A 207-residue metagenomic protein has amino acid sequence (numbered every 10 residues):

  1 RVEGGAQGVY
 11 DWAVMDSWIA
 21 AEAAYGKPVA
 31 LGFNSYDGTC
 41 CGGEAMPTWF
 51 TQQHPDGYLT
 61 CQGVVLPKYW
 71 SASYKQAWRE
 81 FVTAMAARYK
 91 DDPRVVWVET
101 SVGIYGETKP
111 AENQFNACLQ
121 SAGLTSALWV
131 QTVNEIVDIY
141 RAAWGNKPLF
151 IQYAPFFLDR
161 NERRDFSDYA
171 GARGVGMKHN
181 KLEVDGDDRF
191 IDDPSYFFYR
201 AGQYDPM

Functional and structural regions predicted by a protein language model:
R1, V29-F33, V96-E99, P148-I151 (+2 more regions): Structural recognition of the beta-strand scaffold that forms the well-ordered cores of secreted hydrolase catalytic
R1-Y58, A86-R88, G123-I139, A143-N146: Aromatic-lined substrate-binding rim segments of carbohydrate-active enzymes
Y10, Y25, Y36, Y58 (+9 more regions): Sequence-level detector for tyrosine residue identity
W12, W18, W49, W70 (+7 more regions): A residue-identity detector for tryptophan
C41, D91-W144, Q152-D159: Active-site cradle of extracellular carbohydrate-active enzymes
C41-G42, D56, Q62, A170-V175: Feature targets compositionally biased, intrinsically disordered low-complexity regions with long contiguous runs
G57-L119: Active-site groove signature of glycoside hydrolases
V130-M207: Glycoside hydrolase catalytic-domain groove-lining segments
